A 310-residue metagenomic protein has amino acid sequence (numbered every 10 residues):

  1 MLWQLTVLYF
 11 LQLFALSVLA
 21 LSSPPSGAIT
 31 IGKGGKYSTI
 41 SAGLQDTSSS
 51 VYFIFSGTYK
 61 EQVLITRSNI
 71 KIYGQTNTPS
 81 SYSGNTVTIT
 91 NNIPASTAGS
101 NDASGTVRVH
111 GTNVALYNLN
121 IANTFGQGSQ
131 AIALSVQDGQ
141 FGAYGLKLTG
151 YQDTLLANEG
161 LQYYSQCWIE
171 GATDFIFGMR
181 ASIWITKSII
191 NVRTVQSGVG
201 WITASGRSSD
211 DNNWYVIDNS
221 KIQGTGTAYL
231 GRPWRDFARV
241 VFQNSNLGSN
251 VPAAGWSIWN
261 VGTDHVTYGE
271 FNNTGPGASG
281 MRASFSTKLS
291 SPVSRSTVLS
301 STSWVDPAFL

Functional and structural regions predicted by a protein language model:
M1-S22: Fungal secretory targeting signals
L21-L310: Sequence-level preference for short, compositionally simple segments enriched in small aliphatic or small polar residues
